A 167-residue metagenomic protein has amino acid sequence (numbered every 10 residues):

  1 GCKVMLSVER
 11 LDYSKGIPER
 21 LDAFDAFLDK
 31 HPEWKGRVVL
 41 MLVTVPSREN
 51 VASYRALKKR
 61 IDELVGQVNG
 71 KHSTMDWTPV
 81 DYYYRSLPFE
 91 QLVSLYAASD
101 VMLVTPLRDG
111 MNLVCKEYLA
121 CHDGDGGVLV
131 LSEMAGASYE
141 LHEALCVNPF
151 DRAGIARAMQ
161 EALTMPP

Functional and structural regions predicted by a protein language model:
G1-S14, L21, M41: Conserved donor-binding/catalytic core segment of Leloir-type glycosyltransferases
S7-E9, T44, L131-E133: Short beta-strand/turn micro-motifs composed of small residues that flank or help shape donor/cofactor-binding pockets
L11-Y13, V45-E49, P88, R108-G110 (+2 more regions): Short, solvent-exposed loop/turn segments at secondary-structure junctions
K15-I17, A23, N112: Active-site helix-initiating loop/hinge in glycosyltransferases
L28-M41, A97, V101-P167: Catalytic binding pocket for nucleotide-activated donors in carbohydrate/polymer assembly enzymes
T44-E90: Nucleotide-activated donor-binding/catalytic signature segment of Leloir-type glycosyltransferases, i.e., the conserved
V51-A56, L95, H142-E143: Short aromatic-enriched loop/helix-cap "lid" or pocket-rim segments at secondary-structure transitions that line
P88-S99: Short acidic alpha-helix that forms the nucleotide-activated donor recognition element in Leloir-type transferases
